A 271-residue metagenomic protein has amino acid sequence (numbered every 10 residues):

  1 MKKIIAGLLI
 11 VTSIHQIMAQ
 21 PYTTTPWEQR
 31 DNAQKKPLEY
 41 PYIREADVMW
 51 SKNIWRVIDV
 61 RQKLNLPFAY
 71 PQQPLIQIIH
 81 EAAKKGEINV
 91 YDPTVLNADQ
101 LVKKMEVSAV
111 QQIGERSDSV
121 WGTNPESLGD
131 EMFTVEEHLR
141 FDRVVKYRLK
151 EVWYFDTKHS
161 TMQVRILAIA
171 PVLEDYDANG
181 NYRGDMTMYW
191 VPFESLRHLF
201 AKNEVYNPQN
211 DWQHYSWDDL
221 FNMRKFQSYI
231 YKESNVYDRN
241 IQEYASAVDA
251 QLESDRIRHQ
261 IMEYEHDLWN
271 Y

Functional and structural regions predicted by a protein language model:
M1-P26: Bacterial Sec-dependent N-terminal signal peptides
L8, S13, H138, K158-S160 (+1 more regions): Residues embedded in well-ordered secondary-structure elements
I10, M188-H198: Short secondary-structure subsegments characteristic of cysteine-rich extracellular domains
Q20-K158, Y176, E194-Y271: A domain-level signal for the mature, folded cores of soluble proteins
D142-V144, V164-I166, M186-M188: Extracytoplasmic
T161, I166-N179, R183: Extended serine/threonine-enriched, polar tracts that run as long, contiguous segments within proteins
